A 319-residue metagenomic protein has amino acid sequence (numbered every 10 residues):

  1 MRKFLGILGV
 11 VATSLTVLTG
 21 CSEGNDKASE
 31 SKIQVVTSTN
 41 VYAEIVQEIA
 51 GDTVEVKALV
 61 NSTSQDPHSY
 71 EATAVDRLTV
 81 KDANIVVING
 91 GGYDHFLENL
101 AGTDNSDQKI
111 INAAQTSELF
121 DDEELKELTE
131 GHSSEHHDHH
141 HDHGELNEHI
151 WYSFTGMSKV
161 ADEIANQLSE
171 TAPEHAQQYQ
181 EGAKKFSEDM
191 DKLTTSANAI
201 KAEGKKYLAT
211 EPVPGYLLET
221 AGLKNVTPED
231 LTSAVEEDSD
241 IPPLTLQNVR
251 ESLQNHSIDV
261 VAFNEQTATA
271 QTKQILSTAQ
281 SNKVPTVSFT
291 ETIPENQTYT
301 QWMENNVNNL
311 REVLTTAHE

Functional and structural regions predicted by a protein language model:
R2-V10, V17-E319: Extracytoplasmic metal-acquisition and chelation regions
